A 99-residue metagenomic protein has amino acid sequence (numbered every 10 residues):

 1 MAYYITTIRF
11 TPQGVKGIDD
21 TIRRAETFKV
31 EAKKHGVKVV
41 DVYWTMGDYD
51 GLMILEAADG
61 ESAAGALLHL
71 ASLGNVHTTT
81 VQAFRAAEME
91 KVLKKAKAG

Functional and structural regions predicted by a protein language model:
M1-G99: A compositional/biophysical signature of low hydrophobicity enriched in polar/charged and small residues
